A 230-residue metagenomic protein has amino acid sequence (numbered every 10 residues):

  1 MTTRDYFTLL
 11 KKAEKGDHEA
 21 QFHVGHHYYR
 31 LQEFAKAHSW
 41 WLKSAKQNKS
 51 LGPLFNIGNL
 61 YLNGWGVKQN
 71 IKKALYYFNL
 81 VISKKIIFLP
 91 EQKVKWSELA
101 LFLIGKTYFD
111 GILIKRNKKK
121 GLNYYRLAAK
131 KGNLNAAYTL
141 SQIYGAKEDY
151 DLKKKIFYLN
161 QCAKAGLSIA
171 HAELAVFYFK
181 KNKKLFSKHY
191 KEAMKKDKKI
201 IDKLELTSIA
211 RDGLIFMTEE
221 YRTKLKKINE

Functional and structural regions predicted by a protein language model:
M1-L31: N-terminal segments that cap or nucleate solenoid repeat domains
E14-D17, Q47-S50, N63-W65, K84-S97 (+5 more regions): Short helix-capping/linker turns of helical repeat alpha-solenoids
H23-R30, L54-N63, V81, L101-D110 (+3 more regions): Hydrophobic face of amphipathic alpha-helices that form TPR/SEL1-like repeat modules and related alpha-solenoid
L31, K68, K115, K147-D149 (+1 more regions): Structural motif corresponding to the intra-repeat A-B loop/turn of tetratricopeptide repeats
F34, I71, K118, L152 (+1 more regions): TPR-repeat structural position
M194-E230: Terminal, low-structured helical/coil segments at or just beyond the last alpha-helical repeat
